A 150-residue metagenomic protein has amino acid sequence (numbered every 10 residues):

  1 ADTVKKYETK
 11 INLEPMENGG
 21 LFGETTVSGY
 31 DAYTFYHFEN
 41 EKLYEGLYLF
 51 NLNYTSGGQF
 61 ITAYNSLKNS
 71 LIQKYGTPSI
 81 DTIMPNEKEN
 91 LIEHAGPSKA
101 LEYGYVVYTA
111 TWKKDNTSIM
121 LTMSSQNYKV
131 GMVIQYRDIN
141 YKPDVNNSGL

Functional and structural regions predicted by a protein language model:
D2-L150: A cross-family detector of function-defining hotspots
